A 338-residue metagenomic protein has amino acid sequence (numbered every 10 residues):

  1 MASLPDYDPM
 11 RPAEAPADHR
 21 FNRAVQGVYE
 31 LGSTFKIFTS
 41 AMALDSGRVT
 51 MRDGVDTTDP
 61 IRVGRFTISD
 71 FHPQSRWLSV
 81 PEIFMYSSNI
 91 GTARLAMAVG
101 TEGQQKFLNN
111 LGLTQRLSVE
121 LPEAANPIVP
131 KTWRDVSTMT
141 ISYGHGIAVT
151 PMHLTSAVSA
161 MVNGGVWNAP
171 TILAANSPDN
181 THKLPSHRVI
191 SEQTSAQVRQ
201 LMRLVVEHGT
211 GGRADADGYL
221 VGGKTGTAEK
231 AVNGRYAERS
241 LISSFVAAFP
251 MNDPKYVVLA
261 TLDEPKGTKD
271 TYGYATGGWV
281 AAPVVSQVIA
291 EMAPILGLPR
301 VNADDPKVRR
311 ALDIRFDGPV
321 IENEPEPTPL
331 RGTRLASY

Functional and structural regions predicted by a protein language model:
M1-S33, F38-P265, G277, A281 (+3 more regions): Beta-lactam-recognizing serine transpeptidase/beta-lactamase-like catalytic domain environment
P178-S186, T276-S337: Short, gly/Ser/Thr-rich active-site loops of penicillin-recognizing serine hydrolases
T268: Active-site loop architecture of trypsin-fold serine endopeptidases
